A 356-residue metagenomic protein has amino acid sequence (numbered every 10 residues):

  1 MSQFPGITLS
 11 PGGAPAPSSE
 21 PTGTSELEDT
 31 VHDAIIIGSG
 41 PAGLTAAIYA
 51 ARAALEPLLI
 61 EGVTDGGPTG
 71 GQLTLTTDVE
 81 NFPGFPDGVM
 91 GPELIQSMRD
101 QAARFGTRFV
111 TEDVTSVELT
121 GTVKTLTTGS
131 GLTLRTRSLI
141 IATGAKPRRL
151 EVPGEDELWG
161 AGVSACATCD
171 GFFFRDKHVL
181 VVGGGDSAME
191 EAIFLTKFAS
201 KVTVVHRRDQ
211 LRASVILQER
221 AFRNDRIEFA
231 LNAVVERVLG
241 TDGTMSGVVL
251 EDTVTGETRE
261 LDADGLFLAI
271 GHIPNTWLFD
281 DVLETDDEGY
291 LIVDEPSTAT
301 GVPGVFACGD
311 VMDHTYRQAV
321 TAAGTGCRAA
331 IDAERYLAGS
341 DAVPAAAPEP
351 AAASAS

Functional and structural regions predicted by a protein language model:
Q3-T22, A102-T128, T133-T136, T196-E295 (+1 more regions): A Rossmann-like FAD-binding core segment of flavoenzymes
L9-G23, E151, E157-F173, A269-T321 (+2 more regions): FAD-site-proximal beta/loop scaffold in flavoenzymes
E26, H32-F105, K177, M189-V215 (+3 more regions): Beta1-alpha1 glycine-rich phosphate/pyrophosphate-binding loop at the start of Rossmann-like nucleotide-binding domains
S39, T143-G144, I270-G271: Glycine-rich, N-terminal phosphate-binding loop of Rossmann-like dinucleotide-binding domains
G40-A42, A145-P147, D186-S187, D313: Residue-level detector of alpha-helix initiation sites
I48, M189-E191, V302, C308-S356: A conserved FAD-binding loop/helix module that cradles the flavin
F109-R175: Glycine/small-residue-rich loop that forms an oxyanion/phosphate-binding "nest" at active or ligand-binding sites
